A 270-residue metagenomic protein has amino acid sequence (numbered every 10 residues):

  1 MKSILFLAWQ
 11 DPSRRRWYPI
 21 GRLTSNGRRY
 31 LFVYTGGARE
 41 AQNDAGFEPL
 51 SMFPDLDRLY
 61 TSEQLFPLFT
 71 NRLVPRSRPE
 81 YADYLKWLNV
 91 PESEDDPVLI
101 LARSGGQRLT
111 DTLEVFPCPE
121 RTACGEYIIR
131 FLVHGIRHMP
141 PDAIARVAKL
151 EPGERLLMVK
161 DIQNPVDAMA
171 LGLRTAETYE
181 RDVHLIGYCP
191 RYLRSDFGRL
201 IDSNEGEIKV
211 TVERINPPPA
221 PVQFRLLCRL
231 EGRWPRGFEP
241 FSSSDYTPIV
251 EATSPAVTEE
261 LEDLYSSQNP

Functional and structural regions predicted by a protein language model:
M1-P270: Conserved active-site motif detector
